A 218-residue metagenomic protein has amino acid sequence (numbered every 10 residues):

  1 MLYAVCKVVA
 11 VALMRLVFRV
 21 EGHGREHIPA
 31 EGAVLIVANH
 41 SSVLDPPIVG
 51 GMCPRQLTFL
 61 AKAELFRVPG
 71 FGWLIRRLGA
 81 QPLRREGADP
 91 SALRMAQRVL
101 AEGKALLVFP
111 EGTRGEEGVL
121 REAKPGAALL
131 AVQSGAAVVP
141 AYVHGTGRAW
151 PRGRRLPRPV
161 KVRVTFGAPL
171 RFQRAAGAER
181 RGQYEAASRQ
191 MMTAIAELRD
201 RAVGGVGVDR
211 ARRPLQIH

Functional and structural regions predicted by a protein language model:
L2-Y3, K7, R15-L16, P29-G87 (+1 more regions): Catalytic core of membrane glycerolipid acyltransferases/transacylases, capturing the structured, soluble-facing
A10: Enzyme catalytic cores with a strong preference for nitrogen-chemistry domains
R15-H23, T146-R148: Short gly/ser/thr-rich secondary-structure transition/capping motifs
F18, A33, A80, A105 (+1 more regions): Generic structural signal for secondary-structure transition and capping sites
V20-G22, A80, V138, V164: Generic structural signal for residues in well-ordered beta-strands
E21-E31: Membrane-interface helix-loop junction between the first two transmembrane segments
E26, H40-S41, I48, C53 (+5 more regions): Short, flexible active-site-adjacent loop segments at beta-strand->alpha-helix junctions, enriched in small/polar
S91-H218: Non-catalytic C-terminal accessory region of glycerolipid acyltransferases and related lyso-lipid remodeling enzymes
